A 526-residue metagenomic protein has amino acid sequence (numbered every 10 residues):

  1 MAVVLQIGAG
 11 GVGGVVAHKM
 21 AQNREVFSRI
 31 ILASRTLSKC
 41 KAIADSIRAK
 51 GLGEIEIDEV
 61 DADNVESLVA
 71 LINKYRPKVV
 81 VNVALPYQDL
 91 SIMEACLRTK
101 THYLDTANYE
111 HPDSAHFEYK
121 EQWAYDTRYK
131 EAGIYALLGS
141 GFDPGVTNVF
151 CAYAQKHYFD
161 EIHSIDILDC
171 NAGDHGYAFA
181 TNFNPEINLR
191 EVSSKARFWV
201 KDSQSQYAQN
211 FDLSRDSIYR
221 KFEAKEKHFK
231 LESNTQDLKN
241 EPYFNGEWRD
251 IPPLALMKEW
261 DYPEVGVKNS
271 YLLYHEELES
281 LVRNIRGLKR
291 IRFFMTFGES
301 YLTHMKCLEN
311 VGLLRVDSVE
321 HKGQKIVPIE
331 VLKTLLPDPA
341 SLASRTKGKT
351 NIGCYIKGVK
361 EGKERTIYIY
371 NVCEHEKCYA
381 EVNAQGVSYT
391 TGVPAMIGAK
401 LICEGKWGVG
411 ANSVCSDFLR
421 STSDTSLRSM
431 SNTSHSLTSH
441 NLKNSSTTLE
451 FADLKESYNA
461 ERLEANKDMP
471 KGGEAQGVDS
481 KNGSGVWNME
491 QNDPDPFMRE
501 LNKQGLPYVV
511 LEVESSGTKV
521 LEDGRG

Functional and structural regions predicted by a protein language model:
V12: Hydrophobic/small residue at the entry helix of a nucleotide-binding pocket
T36-S38: Helix N-cap at the beta1-alpha1 junction of Rossmann-like dinucleotide-binding domains, i.e., the first residues
G51-D63: Rossmann-fold cofactor-recognition segment
A62-K74: Conserved Rossmann-fold cofactor-binding substructure of NAD(P)-dependent oxidoreductases
N108-I134: Rossmann-fold NAD(P)-binding glycine/threonine-rich loop
H157-S434, T438-G526: C-terminal catalytic/substrate-binding lobe primarily of soluble NAD(P)-dependent oxidoreductases
